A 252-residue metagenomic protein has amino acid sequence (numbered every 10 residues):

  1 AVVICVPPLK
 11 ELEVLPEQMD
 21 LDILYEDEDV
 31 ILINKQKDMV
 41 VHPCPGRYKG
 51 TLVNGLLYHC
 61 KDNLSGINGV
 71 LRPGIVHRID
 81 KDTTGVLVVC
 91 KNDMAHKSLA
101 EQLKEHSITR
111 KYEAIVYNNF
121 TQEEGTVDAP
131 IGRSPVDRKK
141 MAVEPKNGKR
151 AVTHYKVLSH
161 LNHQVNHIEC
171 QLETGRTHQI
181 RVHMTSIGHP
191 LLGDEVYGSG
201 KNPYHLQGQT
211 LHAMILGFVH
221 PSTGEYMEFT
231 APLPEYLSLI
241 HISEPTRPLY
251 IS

Functional and structural regions predicted by a protein language model:
A1-S243: RNA pseudouridine synthases
I240-S252: Single conserved hydrophobic/aromatic residue that forms the stacking wall/gate of nucleotide- or nucleobase-binding
